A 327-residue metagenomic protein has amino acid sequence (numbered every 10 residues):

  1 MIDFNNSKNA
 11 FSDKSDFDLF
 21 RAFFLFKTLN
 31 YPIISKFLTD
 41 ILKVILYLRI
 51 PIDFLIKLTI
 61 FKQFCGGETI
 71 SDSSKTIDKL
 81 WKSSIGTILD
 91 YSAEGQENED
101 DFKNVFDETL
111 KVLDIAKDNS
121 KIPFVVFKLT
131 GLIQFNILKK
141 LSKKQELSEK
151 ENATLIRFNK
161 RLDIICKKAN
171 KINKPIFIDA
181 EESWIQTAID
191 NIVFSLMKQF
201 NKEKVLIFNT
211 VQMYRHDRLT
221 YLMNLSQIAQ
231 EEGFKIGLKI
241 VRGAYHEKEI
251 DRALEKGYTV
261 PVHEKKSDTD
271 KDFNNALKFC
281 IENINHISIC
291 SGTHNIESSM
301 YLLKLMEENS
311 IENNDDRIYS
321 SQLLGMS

Functional and structural regions predicted by a protein language model:
M1-S327: Positively charged, amphipathic and often flexible ligand-engagement surfaces
